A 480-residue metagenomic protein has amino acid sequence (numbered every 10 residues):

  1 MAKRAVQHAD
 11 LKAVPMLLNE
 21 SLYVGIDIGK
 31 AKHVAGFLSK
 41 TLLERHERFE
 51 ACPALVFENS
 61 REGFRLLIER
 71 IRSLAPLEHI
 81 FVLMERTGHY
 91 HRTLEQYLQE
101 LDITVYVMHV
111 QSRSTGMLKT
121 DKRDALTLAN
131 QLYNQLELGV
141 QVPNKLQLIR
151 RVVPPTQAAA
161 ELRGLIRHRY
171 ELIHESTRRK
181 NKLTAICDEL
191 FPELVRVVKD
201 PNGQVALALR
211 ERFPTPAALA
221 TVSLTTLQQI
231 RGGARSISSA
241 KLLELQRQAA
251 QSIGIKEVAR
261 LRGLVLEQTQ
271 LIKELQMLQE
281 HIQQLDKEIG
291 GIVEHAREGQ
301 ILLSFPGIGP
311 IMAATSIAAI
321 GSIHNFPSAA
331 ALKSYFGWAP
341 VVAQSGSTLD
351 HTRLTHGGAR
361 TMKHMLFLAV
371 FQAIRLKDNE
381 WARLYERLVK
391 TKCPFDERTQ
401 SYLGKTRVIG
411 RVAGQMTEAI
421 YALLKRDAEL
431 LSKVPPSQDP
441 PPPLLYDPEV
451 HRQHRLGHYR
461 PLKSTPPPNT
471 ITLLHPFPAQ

Functional and structural regions predicted by a protein language model:
M1-Q480: A detector of single, family-specific signature residues that are central to catalytic or substrate-handling motifs
